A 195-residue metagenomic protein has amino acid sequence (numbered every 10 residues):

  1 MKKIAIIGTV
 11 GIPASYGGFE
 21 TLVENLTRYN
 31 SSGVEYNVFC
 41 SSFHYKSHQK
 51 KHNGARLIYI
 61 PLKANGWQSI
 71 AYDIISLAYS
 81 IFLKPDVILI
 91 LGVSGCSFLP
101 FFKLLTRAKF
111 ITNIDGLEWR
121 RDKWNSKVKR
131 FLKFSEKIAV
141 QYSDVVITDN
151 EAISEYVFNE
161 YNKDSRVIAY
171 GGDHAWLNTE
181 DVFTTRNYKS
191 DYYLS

Functional and structural regions predicted by a protein language model:
K2, T9-S15, R28-N65, A152-E160: N-terminal strand-loop element at the rim of the active site of nucleotide-sugar-dependent glycosyltransferases
A5-I7, T185-S195: Conserved donor-binding/catalytic core segment of Leloir-type glycosyltransferases
G18-N30, S76: Short amphipathic alpha-helix
H52-A78, D122-V128: A short, charged, and often flexible helix/loop element on the N-terminal side of the glycosyltransferase catalytic
N65-W67, P85, S97, I111-V128 (+2 more regions): A short, histidine- and acid-enriched strand-loop-helix "catalytic/donor-clamping" loop that lines the nucleotide-sugar
Q68-I81, P85-D115: An aromatic- and histidine-rich active-site surface loop
A78-I81, V128-V146: Membrane-proximal helix-turn-helix segments that form the acceptor-binding/catalytic region of lipid-linked
K123, F158-N159, R166, G171-K189: Acidic anion/phosphate-binding donor-loop and adjacent secondary structure in glycosyltransferase catalytic cores
